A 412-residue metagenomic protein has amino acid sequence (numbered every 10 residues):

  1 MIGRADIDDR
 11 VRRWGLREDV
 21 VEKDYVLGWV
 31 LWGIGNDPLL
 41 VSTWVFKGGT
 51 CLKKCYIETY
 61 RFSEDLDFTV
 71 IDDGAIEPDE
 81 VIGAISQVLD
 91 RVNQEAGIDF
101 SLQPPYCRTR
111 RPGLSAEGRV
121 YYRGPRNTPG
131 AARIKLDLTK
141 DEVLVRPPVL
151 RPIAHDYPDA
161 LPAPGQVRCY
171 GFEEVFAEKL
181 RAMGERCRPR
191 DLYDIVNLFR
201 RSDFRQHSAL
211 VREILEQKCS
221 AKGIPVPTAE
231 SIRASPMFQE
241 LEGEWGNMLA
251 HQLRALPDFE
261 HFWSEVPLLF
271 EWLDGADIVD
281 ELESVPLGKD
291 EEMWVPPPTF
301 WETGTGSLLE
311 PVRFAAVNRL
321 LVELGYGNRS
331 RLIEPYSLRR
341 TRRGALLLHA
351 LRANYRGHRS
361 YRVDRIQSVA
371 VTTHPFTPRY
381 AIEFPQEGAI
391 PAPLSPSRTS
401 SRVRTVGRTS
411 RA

Functional and structural regions predicted by a protein language model:
M1-W44, K54-L66, V70-W301, G407-A412: Structured mid-to-C-terminal alpha-helical surface segments
F46-T50: Glycine-rich beta-strand-to-loop/alpha-helix junction loops that act as flexible
A132-P147, R151-A163, K289-A412: Core beta-strand-centered patch of the WYL/Sm-like small regulatory domain
